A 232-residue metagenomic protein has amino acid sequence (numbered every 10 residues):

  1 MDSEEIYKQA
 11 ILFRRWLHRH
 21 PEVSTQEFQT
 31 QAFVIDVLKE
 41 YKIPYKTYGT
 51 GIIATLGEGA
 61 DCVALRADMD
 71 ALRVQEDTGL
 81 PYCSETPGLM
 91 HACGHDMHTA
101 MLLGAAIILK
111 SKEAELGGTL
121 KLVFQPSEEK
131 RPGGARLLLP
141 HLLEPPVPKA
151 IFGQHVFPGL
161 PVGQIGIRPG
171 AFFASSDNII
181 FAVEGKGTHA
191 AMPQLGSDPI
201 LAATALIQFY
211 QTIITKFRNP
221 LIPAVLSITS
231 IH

Functional and structural regions predicted by a protein language model:
D2-H91, D96, A100-L116: Acidic/His- and Gly-rich active-site-bordering loop/insert found across diverse amide/peptide-bond hydrolases
I52, L72-V74, L80-M90, M97 (+1 more regions): Histidine/acidic-residue-rich, glycine-tolerant segments that coordinate divalent metal ions
